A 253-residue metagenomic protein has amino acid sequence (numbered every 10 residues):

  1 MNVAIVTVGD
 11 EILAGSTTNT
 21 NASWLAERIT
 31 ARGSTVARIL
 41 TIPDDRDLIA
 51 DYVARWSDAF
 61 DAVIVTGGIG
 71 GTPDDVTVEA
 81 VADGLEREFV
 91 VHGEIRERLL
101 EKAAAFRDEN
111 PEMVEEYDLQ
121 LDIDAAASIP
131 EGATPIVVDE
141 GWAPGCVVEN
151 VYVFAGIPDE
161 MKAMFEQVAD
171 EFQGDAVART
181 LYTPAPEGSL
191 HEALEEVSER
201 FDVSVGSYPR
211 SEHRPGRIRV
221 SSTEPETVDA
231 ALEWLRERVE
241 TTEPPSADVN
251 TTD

Functional and structural regions predicted by a protein language model:
M1-D44: Glycine-rich phosphate/diphosphate-binding loop of Rossmann-like nucleotide-binding domains
V8-D10, V65-P73, G156, T223: Glycine-rich beta-strand-to-loop/alpha-helix junction loops that act as flexible
A14-T17, L48, P73, S189 (+1 more regions): Secondary-structure boundary/capping motif
I29, T66, D74-V78: Short, conserved active-site loops that position catalytic residues or coordinate cofactors/metal ions across diverse
S34-T41, D45-D51, V63, V76-F172: Proline/glycine-rich low-complexity loops and linkers
V53-T66: Short, structured active-site "lid" loops
E149-R238: An accessory alpha-helical subdomain
R238-D253: Conserved short beta-strand edge segments in small beta-sheet-based binding/regulatory domains
